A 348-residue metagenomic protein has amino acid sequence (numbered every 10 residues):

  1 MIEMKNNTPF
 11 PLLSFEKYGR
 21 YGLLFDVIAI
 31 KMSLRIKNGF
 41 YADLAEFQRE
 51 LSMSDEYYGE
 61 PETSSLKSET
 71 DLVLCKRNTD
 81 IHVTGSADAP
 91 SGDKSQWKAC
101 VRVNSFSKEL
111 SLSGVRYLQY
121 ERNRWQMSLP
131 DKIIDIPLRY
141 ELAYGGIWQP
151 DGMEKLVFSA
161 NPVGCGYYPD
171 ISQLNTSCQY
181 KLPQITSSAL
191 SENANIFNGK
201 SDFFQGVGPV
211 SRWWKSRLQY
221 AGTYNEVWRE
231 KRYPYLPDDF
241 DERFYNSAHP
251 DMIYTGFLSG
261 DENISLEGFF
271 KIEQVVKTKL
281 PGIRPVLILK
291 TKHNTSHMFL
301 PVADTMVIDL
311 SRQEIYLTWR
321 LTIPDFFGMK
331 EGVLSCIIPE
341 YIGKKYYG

Functional and structural regions predicted by a protein language model:
E3-G348: Extended intrinsically disordered or low-complexity segments
